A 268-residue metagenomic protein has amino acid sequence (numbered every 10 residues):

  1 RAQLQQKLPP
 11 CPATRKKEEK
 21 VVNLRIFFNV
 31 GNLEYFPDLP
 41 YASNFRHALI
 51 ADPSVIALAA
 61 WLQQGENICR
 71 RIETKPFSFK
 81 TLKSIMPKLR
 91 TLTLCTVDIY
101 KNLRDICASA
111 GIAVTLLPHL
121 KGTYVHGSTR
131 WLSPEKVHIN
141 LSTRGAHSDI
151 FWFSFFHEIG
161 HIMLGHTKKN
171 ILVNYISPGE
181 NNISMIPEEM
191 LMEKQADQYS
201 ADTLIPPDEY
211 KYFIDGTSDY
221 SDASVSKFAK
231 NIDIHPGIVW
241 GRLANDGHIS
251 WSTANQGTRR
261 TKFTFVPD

Functional and structural regions predicted by a protein language model:
R1-D268: Active-site hotspot residues in diverse enzymes, especially metal/ion-binding acidic/histidine motifs
